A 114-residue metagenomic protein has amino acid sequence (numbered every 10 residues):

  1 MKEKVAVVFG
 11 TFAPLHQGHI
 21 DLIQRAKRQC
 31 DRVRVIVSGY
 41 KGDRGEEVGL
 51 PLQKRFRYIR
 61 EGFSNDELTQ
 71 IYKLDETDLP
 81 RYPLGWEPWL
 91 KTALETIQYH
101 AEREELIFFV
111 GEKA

Functional and structural regions predicted by a protein language model:
M1-A114: Nucleotidyltransferase catalytic core that binds NTPs
